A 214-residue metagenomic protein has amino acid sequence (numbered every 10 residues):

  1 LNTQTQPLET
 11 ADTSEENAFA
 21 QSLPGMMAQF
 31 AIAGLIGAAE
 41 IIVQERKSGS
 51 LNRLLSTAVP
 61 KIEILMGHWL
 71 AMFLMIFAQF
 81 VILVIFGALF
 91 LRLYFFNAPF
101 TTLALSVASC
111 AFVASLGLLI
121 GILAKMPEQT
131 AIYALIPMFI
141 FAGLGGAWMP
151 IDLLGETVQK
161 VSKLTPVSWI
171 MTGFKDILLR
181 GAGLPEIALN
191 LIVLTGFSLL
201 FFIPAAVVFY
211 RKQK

Functional and structural regions predicted by a protein language model:
L1-S56, K61-F80, F96-A98, G183-K214: Transmembrane helix-boundary elements of multi-pass transport/secretion proteins, especially ABC-type permease modules
T10-E15, Y94, G146-L200: Membrane-interfacial helix-loop-helix junctions in multi-pass membrane proteins
A28-L35, F73, V107-S109, I136-L144 (+1 more regions): Hydrophobic transmembrane alpha-helices
A38, F77-F80, V84-I85, G173-I177: Solvent-exposed, amphipathic alpha-helical segments
A38, R53, L119, I132-L135 (+1 more regions): Residue-level recognition of specific faces of alpha-helices
Q44, T57, G87-A88, G121-I122 (+6 more regions): Transmembrane helix-loop junction
K47, F90, Y94, A124 (+4 more regions): Membrane-interfacial segments
K61, L65-A134, F139, P185-L191 (+1 more regions): Alpha-helical transmembrane segments and their short interhelical loops
